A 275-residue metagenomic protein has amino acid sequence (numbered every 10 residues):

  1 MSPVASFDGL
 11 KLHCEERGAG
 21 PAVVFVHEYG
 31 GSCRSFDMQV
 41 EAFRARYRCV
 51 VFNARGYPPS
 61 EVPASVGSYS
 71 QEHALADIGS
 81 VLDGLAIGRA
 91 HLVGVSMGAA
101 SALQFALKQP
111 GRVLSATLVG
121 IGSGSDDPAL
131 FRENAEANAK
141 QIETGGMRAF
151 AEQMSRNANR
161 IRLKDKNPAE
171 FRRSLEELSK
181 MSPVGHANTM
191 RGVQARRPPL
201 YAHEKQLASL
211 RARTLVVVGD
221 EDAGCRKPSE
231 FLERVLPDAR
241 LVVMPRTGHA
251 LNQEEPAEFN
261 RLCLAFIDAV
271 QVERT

Functional and structural regions predicted by a protein language model:
S6-G67, V81: Conserved HGGG/HGGXW glycine-rich cap/lid loop of the alpha/beta-hydrolase fold
E72-A90: Conserved acidic catalytic loop of the alpha/beta-hydrolase fold
G94-G98, A102: Gly/Ala-rich beta-loop-alpha elbow adjacent to hydrolase catalytic centers
L103, L107-K108, R112-G145, A149: Flexible "cap/lid" loop of the alpha/beta hydrolase fold
D126-E133, T144-Q206: Conserved alpha/beta-hydrolase catalytic His-Asp/Glu region
L210, V216-V218: Short beta-strand/loop motif that positions the catalytic acidic residue of the alpha/beta-hydrolase fold
A223-P228: Conserved alpha/beta-hydrolase "acid-adjacent" motif
D238-T275: Catalytic active-site module of serine/aspartate enzymes centered on a nucleophile-bearing elbow/loop
